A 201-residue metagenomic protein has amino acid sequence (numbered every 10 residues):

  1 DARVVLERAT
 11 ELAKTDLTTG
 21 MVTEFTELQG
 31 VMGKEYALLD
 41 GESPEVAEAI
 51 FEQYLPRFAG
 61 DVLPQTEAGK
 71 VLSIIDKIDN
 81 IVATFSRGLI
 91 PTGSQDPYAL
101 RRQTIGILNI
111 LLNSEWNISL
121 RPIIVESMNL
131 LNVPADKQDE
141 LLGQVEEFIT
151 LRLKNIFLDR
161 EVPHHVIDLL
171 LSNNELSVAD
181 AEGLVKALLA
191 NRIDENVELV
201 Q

Functional and structural regions predicted by a protein language model:
D1-Q201: Amphipathic alpha-helical "coupling" segments that flank catalytic cores
